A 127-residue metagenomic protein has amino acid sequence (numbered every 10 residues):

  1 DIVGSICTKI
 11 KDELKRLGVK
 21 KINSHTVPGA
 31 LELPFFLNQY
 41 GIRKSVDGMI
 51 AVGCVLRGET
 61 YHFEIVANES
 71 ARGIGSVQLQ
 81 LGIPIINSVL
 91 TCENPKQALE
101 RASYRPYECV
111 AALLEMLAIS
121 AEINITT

Functional and structural regions predicted by a protein language model:
D1-T26: Glycine-rich phosphate/diphosphate-binding loop of Rossmann-like nucleotide-binding domains
E13-L17, Y40-K44, G73, V77-L81 (+1 more regions): Change "in soluble alpha/beta enzymes" to "in soluble alpha/beta proteins
I22-L31, T91: Short beta->alpha junction loops
E32-G73: Glycine-rich phosphate-binding loop
R57-T60, E93-A98: A short acidic, helix-capping loop that chelates divalent metal ions and anchors anionic groups
E64-C92: Short, acidic/small-residue loops that bind anionic groups at enzyme active sites
S103-T127: A charged, well-structured terminal subsegment
